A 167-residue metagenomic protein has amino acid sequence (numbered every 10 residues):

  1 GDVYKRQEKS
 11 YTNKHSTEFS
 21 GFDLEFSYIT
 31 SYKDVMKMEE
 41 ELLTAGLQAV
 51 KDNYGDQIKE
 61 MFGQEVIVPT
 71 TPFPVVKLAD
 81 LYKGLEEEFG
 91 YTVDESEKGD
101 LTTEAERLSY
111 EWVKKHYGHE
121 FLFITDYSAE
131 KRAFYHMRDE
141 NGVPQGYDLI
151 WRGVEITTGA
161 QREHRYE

Functional and structural regions predicted by a protein language model:
G1-Q48, E60-G63, T70-E167: A translation/RNA-centric and nucleic-acid-associated enzymatic feature enriched in Class II aminoacyl-tRNA synthetases
V50-Q57: Residue-level recognition of alpha-helix termini/interfacial anchor residues
